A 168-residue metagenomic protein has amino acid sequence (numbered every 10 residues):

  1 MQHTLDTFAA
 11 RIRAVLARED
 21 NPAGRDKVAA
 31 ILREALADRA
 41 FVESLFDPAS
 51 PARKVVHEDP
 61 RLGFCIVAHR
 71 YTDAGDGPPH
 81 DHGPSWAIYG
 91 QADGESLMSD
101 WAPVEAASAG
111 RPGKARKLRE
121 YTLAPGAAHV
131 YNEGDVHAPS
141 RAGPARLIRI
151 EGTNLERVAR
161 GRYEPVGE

Functional and structural regions predicted by a protein language model:
M1-A40: N-terminal leader/capping segments at the start of a protein or of a new domain
L45-D73: A short glycine-rich, His/Asp/Glu-containing loop-to-beta-strand
V67-H82, T122, N132-G134: Conserved short histidine dyad/triad with adjacent acidic residue
G77-H80, M98-S99, Y131, V136-A142 (+1 more regions): Short beta-strand His + acidic residue motifs that chelate non-heme Fe in jelly-roll/DSBH and cupin folds
P84-V104: Glycine- and acidic-residue-biased ligand/ion/polar-headgroup-sensing regions
I88, P103-A138: Short acidic-glycine-tyrosine-enriched beta hairpin
I88-G90, G143-R160: A short hydrophobic beta-strand segment most commonly corresponding to one strand of the jelly-roll/cupin
